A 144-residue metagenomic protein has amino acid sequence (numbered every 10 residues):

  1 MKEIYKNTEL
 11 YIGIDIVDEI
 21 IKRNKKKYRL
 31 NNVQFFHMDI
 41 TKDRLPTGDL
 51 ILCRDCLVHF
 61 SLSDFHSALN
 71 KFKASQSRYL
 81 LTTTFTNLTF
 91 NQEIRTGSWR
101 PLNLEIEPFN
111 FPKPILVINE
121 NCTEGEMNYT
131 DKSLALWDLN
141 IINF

Functional and structural regions predicted by a protein language model:
M1-G48, F60-F144: Class I (Rossmann-like) S-adenosyl-L-methionine-dependent methyltransferase catalytic domain, capturing the SAM-binding
I51-L52: A conserved beta-strand element that flanks and buttresses the S-adenosyl-L-methionine
C56: Hydrophobic adenine-recognition pocket in adenosine-nucleotide-binding enzymes
